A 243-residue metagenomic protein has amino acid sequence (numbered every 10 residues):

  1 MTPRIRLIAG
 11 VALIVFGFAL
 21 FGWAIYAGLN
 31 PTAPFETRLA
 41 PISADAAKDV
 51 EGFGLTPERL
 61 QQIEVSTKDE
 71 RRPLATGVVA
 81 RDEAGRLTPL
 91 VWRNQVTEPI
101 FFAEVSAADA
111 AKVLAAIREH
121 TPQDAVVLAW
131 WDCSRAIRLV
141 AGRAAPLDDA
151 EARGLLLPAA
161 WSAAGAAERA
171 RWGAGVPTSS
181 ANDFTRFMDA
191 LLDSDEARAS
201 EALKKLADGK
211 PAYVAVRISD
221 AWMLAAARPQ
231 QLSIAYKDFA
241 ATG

Functional and structural regions predicted by a protein language model:
M1-R6: Short, Lys/Arg-rich N-terminal segment immediately upstream of the first membrane anchor
I8-I25: Hydrophobic membrane-insertion alpha-helices, especially the h-region of bacterial N-terminal signal peptides
F16, P31-G243: Extracytoplasmic
I25-P31: Sec-dependent signal peptide cleavage junction
